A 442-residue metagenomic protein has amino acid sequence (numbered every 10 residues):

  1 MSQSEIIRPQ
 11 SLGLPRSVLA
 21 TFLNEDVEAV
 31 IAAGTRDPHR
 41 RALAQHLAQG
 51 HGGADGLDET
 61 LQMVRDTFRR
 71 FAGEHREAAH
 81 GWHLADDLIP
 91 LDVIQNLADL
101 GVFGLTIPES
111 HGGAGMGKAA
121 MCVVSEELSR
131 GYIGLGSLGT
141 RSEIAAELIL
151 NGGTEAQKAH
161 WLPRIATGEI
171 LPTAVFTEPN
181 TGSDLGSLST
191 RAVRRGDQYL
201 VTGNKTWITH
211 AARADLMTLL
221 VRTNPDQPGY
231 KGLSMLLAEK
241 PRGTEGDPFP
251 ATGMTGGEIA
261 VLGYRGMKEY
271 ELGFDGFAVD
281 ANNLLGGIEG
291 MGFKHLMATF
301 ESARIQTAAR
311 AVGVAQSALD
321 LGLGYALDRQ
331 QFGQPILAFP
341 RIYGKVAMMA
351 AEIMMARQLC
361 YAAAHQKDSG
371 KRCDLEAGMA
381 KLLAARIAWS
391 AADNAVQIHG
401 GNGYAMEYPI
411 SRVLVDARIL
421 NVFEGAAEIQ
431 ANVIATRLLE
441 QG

Functional and structural regions predicted by a protein language model:
M1-R130, L135, G152-G153, R164-G168 (+3 more regions): Alpha-helical interface subdomain recognition
G136-A156, G182-L185, Q198: N-terminal glycine-rich flavin-associated loop
G168-F176, L220: A short, Trp-centered hydrophobic/proline-enriched beta-strand micro-motif
N180-S183, W207-H210, P225-Q227, V261-K268: Short Gly/Pro-enriched turn/cap motifs at secondary-structure boundaries
T190-A192: A structural signal for short hydrophobic beta-strand segments in well-ordered beta-sheet cores
Q198, T202-T252: A short core secondary-structure module
T244-G276: Flexible, small-/acidic-enriched active-site or ligand-binding loops
D275-K294: Long, acidic (Asp/Glu-rich), low-complexity accessory segments flanking structured domains
